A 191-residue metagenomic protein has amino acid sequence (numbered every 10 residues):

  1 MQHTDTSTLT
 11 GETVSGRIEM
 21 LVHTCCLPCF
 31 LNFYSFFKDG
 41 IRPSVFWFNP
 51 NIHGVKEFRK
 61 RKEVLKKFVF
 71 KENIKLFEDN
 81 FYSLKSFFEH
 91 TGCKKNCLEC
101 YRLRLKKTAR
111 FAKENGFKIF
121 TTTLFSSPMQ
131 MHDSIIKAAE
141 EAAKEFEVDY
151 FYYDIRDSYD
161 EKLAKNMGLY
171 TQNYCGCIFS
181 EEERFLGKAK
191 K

Functional and structural regions predicted by a protein language model:
M1-K191: Nucleotide-activated chemistry modules centered on ATP-dependent adenylation/adenylyltransferase
